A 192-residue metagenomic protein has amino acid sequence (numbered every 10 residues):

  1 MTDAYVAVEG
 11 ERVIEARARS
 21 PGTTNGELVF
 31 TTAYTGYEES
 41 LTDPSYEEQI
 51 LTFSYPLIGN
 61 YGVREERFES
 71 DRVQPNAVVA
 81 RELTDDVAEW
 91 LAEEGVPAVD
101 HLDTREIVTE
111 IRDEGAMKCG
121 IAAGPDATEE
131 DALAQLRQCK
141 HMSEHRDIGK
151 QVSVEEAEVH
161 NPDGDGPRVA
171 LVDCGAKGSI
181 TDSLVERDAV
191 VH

Functional and structural regions predicted by a protein language model:
M1-R168, C174-E186: RNA-binding accessory domains that recognize and position tRNA/RNA substrates
V191-H192: Conserved beta-strand positions in the Rossmann-like core of class I SAM-dependent methyltransferases
